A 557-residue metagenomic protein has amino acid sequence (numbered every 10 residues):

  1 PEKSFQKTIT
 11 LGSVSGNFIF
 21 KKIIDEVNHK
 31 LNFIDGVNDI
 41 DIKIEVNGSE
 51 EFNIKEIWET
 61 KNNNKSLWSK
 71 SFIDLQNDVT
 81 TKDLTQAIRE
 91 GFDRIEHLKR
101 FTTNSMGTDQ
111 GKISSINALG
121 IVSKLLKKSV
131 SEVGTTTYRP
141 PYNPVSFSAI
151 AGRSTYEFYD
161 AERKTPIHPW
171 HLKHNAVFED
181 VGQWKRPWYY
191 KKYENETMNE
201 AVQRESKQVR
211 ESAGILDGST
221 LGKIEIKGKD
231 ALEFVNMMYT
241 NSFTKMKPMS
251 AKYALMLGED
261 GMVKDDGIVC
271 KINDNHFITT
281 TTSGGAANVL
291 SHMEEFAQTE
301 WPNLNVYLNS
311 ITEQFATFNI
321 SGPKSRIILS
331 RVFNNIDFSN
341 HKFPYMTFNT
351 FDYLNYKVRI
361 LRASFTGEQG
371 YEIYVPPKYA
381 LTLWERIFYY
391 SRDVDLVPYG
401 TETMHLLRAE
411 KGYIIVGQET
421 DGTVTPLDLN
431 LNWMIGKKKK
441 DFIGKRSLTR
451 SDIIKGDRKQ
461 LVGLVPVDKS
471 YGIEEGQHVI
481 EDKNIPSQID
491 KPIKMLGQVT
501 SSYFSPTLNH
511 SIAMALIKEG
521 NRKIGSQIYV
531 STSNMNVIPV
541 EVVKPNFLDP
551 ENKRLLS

Functional and structural regions predicted by a protein language model:
P1-E162, P166, Q314: Residues forming the flavin
K3-Q6, V14-D25, V79-K82, E90-D93 (+21 more regions): Conserved active-site and cofactor/substrate-binding residues in soluble primary-metabolism enzymes
S13, N17, K70-D74, I88 (+12 more regions): Hydrophobic alpha-helical scaffolding
I23-V37, A87-G91, F101, I121-K128 (+6 more regions): Change "in soluble alpha/beta enzymes" to "in soluble alpha/beta proteins
G48-K61, R204-E211, M256-D266, P302-L304 (+2 more regions): Short amphipathic beta-strand starts and helix->beta connectors
N117, I121-L257, M262: Acidic, proline/glycine-enriched N-terminal capping motif
H168, L172-K173, N273-N275, T281-S557: Conserved, structured C-terminal
N241-F296: Well-ordered mid-protein domain cores that form the structural environment of catalytic cofactors
